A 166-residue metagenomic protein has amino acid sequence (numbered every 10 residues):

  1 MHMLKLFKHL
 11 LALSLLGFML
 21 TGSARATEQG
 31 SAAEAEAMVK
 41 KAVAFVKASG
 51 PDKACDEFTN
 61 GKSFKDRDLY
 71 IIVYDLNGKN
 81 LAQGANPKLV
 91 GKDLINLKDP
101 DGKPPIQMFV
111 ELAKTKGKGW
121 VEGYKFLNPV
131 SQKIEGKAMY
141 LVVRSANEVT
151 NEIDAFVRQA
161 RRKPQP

Functional and structural regions predicted by a protein language model:
H2-P166: N-terminal membrane-sensor/transducer module of prokaryotic signaling receptors
